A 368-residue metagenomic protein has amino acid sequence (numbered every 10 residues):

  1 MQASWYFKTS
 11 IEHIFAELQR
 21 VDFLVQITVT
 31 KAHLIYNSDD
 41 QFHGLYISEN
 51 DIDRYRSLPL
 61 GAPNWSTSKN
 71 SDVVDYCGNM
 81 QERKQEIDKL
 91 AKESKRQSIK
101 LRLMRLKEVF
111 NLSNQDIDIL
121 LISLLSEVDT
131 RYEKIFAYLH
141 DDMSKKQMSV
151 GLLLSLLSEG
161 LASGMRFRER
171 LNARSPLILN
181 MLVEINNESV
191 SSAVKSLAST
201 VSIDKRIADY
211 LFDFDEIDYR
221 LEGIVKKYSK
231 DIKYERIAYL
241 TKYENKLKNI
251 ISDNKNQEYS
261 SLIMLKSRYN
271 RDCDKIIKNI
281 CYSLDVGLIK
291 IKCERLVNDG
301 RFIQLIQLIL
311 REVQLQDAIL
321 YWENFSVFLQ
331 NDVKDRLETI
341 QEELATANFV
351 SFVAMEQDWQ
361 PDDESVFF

Functional and structural regions predicted by a protein language model:
M1-W359, D363-F368: Intrinsically disordered, low-complexity N-terminal extensions of AAA+/P-loop NTPases that precede the structured
